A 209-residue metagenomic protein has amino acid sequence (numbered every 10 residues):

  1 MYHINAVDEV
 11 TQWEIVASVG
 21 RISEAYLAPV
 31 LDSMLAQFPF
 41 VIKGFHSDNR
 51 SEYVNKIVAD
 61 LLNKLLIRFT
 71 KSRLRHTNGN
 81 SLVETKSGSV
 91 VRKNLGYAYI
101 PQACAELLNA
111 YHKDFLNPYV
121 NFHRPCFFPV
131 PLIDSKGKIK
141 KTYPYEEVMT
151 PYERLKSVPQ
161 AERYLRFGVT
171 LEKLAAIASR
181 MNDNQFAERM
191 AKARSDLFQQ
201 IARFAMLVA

Functional and structural regions predicted by a protein language model:
M1-N5, E14: Short glycine-rich loop/turn motifs
V7, S33-P39, I57-K71: Short, surface-exposed basic-aromatic patches at helix termini and helix-loop junctions that form
V7, V16-P39: Active-site beta-loop-alpha junctions of metal-dependent nucleic acid enzymes, especially the RNase H-like/DDE
S47-N49, Y53-L62, F69-L95: RNase H-like two-metal-ion nuclease catalytic core shared by retroviral integrases and related mobile-element nucleases
L74-H76, L82-V130: Surface-exposed, charged/polar loop-rich segments that form substrate/cofactor-binding or regulatory interfaces
D114-R154: Charged, gly/pro-enriched flexible loop segments at helix/strand junctions
K140-M181: Charged/polar low-complexity intrinsically disordered segments, enriched in acidic residues
K173-A209: C-terminal non-catalytic accessory extensions
